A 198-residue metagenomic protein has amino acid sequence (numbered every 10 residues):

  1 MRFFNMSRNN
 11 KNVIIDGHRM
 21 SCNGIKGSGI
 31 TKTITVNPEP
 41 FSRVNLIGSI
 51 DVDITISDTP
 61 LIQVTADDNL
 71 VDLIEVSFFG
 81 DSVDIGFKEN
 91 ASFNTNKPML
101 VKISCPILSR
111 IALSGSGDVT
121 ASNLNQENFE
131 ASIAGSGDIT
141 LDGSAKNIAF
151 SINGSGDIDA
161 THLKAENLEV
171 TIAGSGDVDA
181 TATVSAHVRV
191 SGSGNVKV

Functional and structural regions predicted by a protein language model:
M1-V198: Intrinsically disordered, low-complexity terminal regions
